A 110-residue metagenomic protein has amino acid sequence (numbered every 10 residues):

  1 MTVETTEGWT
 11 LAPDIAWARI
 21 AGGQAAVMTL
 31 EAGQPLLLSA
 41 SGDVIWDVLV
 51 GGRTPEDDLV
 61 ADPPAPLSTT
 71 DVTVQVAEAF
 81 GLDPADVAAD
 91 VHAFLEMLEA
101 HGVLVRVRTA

Functional and structural regions predicted by a protein language model:
M1-G33: Long, low-complexity, charged/polar intrinsically disordered regions in eukaryotic proteins
E31-A110: Long, charge-rich, low-complexity alpha-helical segments
